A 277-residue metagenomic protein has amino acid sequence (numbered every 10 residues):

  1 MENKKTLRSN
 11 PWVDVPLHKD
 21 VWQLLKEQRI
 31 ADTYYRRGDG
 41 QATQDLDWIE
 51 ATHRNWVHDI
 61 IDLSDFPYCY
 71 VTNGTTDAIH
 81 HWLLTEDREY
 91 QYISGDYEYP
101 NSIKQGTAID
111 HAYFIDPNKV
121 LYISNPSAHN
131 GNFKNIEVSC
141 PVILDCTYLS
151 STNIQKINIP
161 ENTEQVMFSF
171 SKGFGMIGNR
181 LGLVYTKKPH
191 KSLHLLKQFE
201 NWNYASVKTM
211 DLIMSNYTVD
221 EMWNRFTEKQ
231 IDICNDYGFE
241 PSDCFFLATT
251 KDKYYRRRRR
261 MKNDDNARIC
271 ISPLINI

Functional and structural regions predicted by a protein language model:
M1-A51, N55-I277: PLP-dependent class I/II
